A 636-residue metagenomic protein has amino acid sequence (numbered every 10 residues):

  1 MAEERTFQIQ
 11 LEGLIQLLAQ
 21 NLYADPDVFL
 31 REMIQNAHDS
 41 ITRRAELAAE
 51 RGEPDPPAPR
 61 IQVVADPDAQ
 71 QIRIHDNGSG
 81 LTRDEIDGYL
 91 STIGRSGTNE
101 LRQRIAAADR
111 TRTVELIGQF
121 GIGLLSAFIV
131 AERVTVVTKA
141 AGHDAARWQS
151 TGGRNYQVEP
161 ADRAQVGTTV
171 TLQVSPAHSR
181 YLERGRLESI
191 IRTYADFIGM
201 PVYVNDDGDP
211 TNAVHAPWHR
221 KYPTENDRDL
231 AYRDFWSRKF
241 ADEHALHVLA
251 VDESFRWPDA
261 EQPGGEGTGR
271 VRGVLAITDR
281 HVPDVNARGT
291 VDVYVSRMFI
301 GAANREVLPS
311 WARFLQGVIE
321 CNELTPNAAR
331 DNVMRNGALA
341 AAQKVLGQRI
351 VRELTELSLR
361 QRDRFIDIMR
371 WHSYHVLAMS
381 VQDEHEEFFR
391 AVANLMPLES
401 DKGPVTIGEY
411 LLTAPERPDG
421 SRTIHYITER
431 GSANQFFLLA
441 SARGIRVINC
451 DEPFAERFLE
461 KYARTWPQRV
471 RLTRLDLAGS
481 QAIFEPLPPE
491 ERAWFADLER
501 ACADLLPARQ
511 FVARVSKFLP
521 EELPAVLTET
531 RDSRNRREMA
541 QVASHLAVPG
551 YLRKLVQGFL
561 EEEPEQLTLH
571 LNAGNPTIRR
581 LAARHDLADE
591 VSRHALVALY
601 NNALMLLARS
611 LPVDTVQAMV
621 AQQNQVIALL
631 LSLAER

Functional and structural regions predicted by a protein language model:
M1-S189, D196: GHKL (Bergerat-fold) ATPase N-terminal catalytic module, capturing the glycine-rich phosphate-binding loop and acidic
L116, V134-N155, S175-H178, G185-R636: GHKL/Bergerat-fold ATPase module in large chromosome/replication-associated machines
